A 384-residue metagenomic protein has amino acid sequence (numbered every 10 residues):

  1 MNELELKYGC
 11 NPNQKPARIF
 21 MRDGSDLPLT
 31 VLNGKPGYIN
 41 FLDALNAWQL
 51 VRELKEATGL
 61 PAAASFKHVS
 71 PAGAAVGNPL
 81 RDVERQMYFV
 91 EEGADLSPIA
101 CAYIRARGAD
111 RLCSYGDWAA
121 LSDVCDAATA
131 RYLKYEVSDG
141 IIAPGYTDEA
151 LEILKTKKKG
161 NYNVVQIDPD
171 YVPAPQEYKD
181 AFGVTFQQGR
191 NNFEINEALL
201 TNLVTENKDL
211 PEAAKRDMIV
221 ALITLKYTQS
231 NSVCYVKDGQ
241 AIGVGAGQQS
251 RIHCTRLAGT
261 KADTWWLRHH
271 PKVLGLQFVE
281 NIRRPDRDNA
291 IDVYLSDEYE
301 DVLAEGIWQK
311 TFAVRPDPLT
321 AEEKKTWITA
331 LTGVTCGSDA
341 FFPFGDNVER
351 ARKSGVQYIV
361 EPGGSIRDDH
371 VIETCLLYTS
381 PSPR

Functional and structural regions predicted by a protein language model:
M1-L199, A214-S232: Active-site loops and adjacent core secondary-structure elements that bind or stabilize anionic groups
W48, R52, P316-K325, A340-V348: A short, acidic, amphipathic alpha-helical segment used as a generic capping/interface helix at domain edges
A57-S65, V164-I167, S230-K237, L267-F278 (+1 more regions): Flexible, glycine/charged-enriched surface loops at secondary-structure junctions
S70, C125, K237-Q240, F342: Active-site-proximal loop/turn and secondary-structure-junction residues that shape catalytic pockets, frequently
A74-D110, G243-A330, T335: Glycine- and Gly-Pro-enriched alpha-helical subdomains that act as flexible, kink-prone "lid/hinge" or packing modules
P175-L210, R268-R284: Substrate-contacting helices/loops that form the catalytic groove of nucleic-acid and nucleotide-polymer processing
V233, I242-L257, K261, I328-L377: Conserved structured catalytic cores and adjacent interaction surfaces of nucleotide-binding/hydrolyzing enzymes
Y378-R384: Conserved small/polar residues in nucleotide/adenosyl-binding loops
